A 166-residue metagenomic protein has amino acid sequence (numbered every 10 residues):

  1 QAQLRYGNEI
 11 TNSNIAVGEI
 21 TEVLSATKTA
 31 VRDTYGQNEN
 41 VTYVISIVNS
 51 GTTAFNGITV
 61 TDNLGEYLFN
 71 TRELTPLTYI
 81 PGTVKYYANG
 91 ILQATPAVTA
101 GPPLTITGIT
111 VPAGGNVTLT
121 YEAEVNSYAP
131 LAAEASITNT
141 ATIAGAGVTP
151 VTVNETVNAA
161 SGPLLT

Functional and structural regions predicted by a protein language model:
Q1-T166: Exported/extracytosolic protein signature
